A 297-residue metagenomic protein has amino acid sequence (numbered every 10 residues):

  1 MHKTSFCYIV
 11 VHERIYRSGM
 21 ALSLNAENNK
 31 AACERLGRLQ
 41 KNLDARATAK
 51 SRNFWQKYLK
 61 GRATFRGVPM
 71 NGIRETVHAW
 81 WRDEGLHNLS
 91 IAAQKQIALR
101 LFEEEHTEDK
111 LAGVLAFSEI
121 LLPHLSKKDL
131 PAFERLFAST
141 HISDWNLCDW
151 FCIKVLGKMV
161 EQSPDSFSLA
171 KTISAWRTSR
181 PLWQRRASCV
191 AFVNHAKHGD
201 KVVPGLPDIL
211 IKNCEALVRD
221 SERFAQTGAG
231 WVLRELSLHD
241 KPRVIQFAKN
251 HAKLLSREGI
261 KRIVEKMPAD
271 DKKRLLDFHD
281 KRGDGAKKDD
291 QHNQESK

Functional and structural regions predicted by a protein language model:
F6-Y16, M20-K297: Alpha-helical scaffold domains
